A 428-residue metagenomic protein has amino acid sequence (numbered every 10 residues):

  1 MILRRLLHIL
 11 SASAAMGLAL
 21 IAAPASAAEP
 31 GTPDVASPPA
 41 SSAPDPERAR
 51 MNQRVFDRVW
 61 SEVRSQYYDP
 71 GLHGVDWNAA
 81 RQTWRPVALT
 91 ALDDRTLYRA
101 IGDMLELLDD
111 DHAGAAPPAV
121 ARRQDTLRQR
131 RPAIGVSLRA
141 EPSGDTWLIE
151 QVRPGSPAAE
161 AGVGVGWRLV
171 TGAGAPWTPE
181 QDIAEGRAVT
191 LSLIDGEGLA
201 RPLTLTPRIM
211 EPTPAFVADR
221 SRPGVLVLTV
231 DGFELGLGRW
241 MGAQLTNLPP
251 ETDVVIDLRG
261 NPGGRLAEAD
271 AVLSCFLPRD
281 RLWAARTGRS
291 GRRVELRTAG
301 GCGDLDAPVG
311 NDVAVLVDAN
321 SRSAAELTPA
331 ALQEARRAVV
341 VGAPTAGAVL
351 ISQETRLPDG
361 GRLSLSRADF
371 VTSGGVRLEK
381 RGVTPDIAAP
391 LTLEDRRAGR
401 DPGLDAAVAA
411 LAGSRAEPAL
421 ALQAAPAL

Functional and structural regions predicted by a protein language model:
I2-A14: Bacterial N-terminal signal peptides that target proteins for export
A25-P30: Boundary at the C-terminal end of the N-terminal hydrophobic targeting segment
R48-L72: Mature N-terminal segment immediately following signal peptide/propeptide cleavage in secreted/periplasmic
Y67, L72, D76, S137-R153 (+2 more regions): PDZ/PDZ-like groove recognition
G71-D145, A188-T190, D195-D219, A416-A427: Extended, small/polar residue-biased N-terminal targeting/export presequences and adjacent propeptide/linker tracts
R153-E180, V254-R259, A335, A407: Conserved PDZ fold ligand-binding element
A184-P358: Cleft-lining beta-strand/loop regions that shape enzyme active-site pockets
R397, P402, A409-L428: Conserved functional hotspot residues or short segments at active or partner-binding sites across diverse domains
